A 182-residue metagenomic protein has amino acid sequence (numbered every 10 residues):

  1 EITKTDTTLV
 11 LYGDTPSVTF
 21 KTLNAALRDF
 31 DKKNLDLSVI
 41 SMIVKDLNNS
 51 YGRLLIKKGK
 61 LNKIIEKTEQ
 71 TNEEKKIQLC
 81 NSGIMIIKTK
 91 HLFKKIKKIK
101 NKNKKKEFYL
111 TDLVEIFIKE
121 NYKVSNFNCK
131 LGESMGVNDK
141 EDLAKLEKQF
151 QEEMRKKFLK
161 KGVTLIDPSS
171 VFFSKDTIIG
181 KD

Functional and structural regions predicted by a protein language model:
E1-K58, S82, I86-T89, K94-I99: Conserved beta-loop-beta/alpha segment of the NTase-like Rossmann-fold superfamily that binds/positions NTPs
K4, D31-K32, G59, K90 (+3 more regions): Generic secondary-structure signature for well-ordered alpha-helical cores
L23, L61, T89-L92, L110-T111 (+1 more regions): A general structural signal for well-ordered alpha-helical segments in protein cores
S50, K60, C80-G83, K130-L131 (+2 more regions): A generic structural signal for well-ordered coil/turn residues at beta-strand boundaries that shape enzyme active-site
K57-K75: Short, flexible, basic/aromatic active-site loop/helix in glycosyltransferases
K63, I84-I87, M135-G136, L165: Short hydrophobic-aromatic micro-motifs
E73-I86, K100-K104, G132: A short glycine-threonine-serine/GTX helix/turn-capping micro-motif
K105-D182: Left-handed beta-helix
